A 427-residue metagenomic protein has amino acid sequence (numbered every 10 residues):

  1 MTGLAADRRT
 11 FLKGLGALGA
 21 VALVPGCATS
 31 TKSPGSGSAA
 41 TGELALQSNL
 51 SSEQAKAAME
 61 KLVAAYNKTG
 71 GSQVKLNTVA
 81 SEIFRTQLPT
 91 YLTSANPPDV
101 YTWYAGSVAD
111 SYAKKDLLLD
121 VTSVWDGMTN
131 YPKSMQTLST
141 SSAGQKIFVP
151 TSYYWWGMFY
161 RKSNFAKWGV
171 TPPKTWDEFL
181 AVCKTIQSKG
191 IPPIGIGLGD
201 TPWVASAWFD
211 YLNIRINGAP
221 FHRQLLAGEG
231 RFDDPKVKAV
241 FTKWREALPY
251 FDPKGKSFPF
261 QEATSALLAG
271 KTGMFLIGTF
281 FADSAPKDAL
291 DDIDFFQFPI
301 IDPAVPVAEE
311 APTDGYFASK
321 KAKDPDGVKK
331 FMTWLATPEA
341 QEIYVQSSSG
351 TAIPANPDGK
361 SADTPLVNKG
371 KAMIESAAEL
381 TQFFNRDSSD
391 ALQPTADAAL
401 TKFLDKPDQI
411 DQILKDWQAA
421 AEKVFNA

Functional and structural regions predicted by a protein language model:
T2-D110, K115, K256, D302-V305 (+4 more regions): Conserved N-terminal structural module of periplasmic/extracytoplasmic solute-binding proteins
G3, T90, A166-K167, A378-A427: Conserved C-terminal helix/tail region of periplasmic/extracytoplasmic solute-binding proteins
S38, G106-W156, L180, A207-D210 (+2 more regions): Hinge/lid segment of periplasmic solute-binding proteins
Y91, P98-D99, M128-N164, P192-I196 (+2 more regions): A structural signal for short loop-to-beta-strand junctions that line the ligand-binding cleft of periplasmic/secreted
G106, D110-S111, G278-D291, I301-A398 (+1 more regions): C-terminal lobe and pocket-closing loops of periplasmic/extracytoplasmic Venus-flytrap solute-binding proteins
D120-S134, L198-T201, I216-A239, P286-D288 (+2 more regions): Short, solvent-exposed loop/beta-turn-alpha elements that line the ligand-binding surface or hinge of extracytoplasmic
I147-T151, W156, L180-E229: Extracytoplasmic/periplasmic solute-binding protein
C183-T185, L226-K256: Glycine-centered hinge/linker elements that transmit conformational signals in sensory and ligand-binding systems
